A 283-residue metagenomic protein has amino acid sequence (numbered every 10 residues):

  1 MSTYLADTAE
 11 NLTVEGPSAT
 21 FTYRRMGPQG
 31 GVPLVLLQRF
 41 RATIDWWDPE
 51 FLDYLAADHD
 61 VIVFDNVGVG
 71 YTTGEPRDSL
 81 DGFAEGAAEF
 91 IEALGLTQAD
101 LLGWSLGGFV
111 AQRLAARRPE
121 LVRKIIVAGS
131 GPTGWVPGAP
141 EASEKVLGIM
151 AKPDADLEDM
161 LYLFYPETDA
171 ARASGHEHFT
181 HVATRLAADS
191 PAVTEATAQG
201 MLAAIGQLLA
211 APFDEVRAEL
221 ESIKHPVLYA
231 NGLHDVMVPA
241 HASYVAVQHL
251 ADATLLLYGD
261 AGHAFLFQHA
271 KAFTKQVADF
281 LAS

Functional and structural regions predicted by a protein language model:
P17-T73: Conserved HGGG/HGGXW glycine-rich cap/lid loop of the alpha/beta-hydrolase fold
I62-L102: Active-site loop/oxyanion-hole signature of alpha/beta-hydrolase fold enzymes
A116, R123-D156: Flexible "cap/lid" loop of the alpha/beta hydrolase fold
L157-D214, A218-E219: Conserved alpha/beta-hydrolase catalytic His-Asp/Glu region
I223, Y229-N231: Short beta-strand/loop motif that positions the catalytic acidic residue of the alpha/beta-hydrolase fold
H234-V238: Acidic catalytic loop of the alpha/beta-hydrolase fold
Y244-A264: Catalytic histidine neighborhood in serine/cysteine hydrolases with alpha/beta-hydrolase-type architecture
A261-T274: Catalytic histidine-centered segment of alpha/beta-hydrolase-like enzymes
